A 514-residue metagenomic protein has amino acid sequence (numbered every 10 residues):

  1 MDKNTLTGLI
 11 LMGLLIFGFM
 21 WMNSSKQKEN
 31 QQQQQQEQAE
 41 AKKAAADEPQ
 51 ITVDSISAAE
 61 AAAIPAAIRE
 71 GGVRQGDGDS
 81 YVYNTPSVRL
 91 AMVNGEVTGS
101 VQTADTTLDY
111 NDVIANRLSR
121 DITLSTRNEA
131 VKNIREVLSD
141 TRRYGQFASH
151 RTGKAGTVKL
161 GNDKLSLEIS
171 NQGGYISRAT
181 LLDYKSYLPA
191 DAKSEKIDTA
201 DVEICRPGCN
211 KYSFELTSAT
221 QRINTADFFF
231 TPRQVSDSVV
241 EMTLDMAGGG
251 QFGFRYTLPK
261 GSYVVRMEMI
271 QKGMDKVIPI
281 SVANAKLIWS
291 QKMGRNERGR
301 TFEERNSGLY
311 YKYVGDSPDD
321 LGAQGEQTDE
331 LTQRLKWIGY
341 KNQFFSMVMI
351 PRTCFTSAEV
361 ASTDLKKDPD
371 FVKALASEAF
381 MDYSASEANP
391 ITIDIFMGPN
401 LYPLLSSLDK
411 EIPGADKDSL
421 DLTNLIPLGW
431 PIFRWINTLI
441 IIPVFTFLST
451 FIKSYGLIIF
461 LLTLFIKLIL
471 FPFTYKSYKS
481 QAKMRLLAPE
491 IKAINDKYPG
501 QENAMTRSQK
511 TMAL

Functional and structural regions predicted by a protein language model:
M1-N4: Positively charged n-region of N-terminal signal peptides that target proteins for export
G8-M20: Hydrophobic membrane-insertion alpha-helices, especially the h-region of bacterial N-terminal signal peptides
Q27-K42, S480-I491: Alpha-helical transmembrane signal-anchor/signal-peptide segments
I56-D421: Soluble non-transmembrane domains of integral membrane proteins
K367, G398-Y455: Interfacial loop/helix-cap signal at membrane boundaries in integral membrane proteins
I469-L514: Membrane-interface amphipathic helices and adjacent TM-edge segments
